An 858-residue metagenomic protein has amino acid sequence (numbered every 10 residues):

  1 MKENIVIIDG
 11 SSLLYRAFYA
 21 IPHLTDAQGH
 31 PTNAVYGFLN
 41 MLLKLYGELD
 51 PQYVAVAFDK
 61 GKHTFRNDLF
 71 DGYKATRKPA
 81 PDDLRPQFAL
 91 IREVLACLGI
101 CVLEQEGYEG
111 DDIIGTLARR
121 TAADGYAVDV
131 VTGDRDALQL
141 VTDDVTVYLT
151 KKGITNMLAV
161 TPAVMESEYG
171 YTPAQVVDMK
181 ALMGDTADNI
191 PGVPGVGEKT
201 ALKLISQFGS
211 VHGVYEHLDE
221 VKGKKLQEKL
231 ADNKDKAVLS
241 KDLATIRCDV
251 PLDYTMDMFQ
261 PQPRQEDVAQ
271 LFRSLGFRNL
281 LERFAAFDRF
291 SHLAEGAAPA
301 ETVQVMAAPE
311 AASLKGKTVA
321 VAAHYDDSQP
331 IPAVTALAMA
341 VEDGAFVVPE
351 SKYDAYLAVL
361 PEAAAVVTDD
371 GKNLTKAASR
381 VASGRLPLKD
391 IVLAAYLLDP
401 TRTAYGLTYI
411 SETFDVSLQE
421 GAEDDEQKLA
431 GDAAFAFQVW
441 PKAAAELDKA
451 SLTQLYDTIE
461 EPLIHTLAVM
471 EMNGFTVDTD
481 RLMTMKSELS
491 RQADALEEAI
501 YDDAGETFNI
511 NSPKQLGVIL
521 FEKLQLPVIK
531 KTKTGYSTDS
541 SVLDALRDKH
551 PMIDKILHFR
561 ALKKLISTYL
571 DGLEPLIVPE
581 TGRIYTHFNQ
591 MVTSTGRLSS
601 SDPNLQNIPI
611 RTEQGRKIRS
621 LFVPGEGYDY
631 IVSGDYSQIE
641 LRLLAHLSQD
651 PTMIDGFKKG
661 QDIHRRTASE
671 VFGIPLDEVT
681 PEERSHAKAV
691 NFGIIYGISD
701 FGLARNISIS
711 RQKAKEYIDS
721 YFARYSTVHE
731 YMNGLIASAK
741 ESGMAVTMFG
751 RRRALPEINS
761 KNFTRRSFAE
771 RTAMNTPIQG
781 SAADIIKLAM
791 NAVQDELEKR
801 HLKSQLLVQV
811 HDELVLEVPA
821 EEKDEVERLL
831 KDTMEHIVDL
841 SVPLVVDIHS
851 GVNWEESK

Functional and structural regions predicted by a protein language model:
K2-E3, P22-T25, A75-P251: Extended two-metal-dependent nuclease catalytic cores across DNA- and RNA-processing enzymes
V6, G10, R16-A55, D71-G72 (+4 more regions): Conserved RNase H-like, two-metal-ion catalytic cores of nucleic-acid enzymes
T155-N156, P162-K180, A187, P332-K449 (+3 more regions): Active-site-proximal helix-loop-helix substrate-binding element of RNase H-like nuclease domains
K229-S351, A365-V366, G371, L429-E613 (+7 more regions): Conserved "right-hand" nucleotidyltransferase catalytic core of DNA-directed polymerases
A340-D343, A395-G421, A430, F435 (+1 more regions): Function-dense linear segments that define catalytic or interfacial modules in macromolecule-processing proteins
L447-I459, L463, I785-V810, L814: Active-site palm subdomain of RNA-directed nucleic acid polymerases
M472, V578-T581, Y585-T586, Q590-T593 (+5 more regions): Conserved catalytic core of nucleic-acid polymerases
R491-E498, D502-D554, A723-R771, N775 (+1 more regions): C-terminal polymerase-core module
